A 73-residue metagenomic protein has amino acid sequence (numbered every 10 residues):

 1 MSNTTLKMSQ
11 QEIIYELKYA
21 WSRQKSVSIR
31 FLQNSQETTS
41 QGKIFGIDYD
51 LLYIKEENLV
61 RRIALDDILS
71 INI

Functional and structural regions predicted by a protein language model:
M1-T39, E57, R62, L69-I73: Short glycine-rich, low-complexity segments
E37-S40, I47-Y49: Short beta-strand-initiation
I47-L52, I73: Short, conserved beta-turn/loop elements at beta-strand boundaries and strand-helix junctions
L52-Y53, R62-A64: Generic alpha-helical hydrophobic packing signal
